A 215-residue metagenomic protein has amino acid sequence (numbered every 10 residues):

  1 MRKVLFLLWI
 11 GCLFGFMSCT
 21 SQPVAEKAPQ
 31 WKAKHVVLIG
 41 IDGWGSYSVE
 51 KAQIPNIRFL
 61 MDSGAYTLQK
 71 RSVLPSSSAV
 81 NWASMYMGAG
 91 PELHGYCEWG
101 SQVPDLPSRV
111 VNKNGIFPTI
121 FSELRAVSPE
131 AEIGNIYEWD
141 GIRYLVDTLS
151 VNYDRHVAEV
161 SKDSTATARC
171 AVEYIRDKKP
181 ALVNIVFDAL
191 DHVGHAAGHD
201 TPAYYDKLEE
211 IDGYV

Functional and structural regions predicted by a protein language model:
M1-K27: Bacterial Sec-dependent N-terminal signal peptides
A25-A33, G45-A126: Active-site nucleophile/metal-coordination loop of metallo-enzymes that catalyze phosphate/sulfate and related
Q30-W31, A168-R169, D191-V215: A long, amphipathic alpha-helix that forms part of the scaffold/cap immediately adjacent to metal-dependent active
G90-L182, V186-D200: His/Asp/Glu-rich, glycine-adjacent segments that coordinate divalent cations and/or stabilize oxyanion chemistry on
